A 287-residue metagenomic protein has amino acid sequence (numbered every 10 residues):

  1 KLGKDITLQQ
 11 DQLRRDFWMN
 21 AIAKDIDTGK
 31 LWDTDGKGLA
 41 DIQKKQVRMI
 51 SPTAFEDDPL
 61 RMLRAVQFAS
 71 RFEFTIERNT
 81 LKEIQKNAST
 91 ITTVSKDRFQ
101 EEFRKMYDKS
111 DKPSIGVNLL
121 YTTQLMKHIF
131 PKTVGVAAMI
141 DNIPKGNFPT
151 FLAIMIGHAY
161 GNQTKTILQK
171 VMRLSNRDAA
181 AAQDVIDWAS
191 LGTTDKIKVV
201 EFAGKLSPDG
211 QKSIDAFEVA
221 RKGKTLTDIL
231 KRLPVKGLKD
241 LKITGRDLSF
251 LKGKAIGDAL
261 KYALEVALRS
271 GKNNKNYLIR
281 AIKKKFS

Functional and structural regions predicted by a protein language model:
K1-S287: Catalytic cores of the polymerase beta-like nucleotidyltransferase superfamily and closely associated nucleotide
